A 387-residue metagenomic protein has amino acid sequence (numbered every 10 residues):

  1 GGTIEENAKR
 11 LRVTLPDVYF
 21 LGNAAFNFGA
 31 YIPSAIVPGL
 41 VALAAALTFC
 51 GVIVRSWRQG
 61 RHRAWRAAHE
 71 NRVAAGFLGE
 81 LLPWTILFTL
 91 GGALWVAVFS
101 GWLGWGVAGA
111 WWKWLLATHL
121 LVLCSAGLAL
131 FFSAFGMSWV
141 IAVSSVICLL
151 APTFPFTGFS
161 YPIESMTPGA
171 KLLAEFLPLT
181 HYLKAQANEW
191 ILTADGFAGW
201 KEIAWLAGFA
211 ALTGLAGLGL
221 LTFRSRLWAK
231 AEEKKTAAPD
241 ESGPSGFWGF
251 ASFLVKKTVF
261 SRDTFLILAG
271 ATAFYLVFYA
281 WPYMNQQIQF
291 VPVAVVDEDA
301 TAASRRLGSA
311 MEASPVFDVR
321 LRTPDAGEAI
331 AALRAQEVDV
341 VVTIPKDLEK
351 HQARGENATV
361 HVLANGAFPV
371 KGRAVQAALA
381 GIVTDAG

Functional and structural regions predicted by a protein language model:
G1-A30, K230-G387: Extracytoplasmic/periplasmic domains immediately adjacent to an N-terminal transmembrane anchor in multi-pass membrane
E5-L15, G91, F176-A187: Peri-membrane helix termini and adjoining interfacial loops of integral membrane proteins
Y19-S100, F274-F278: Hydrophobic alpha-helical transmembrane segments of multi-pass membrane transport proteins
A30, H69-L82, W112, S145 (+2 more regions): Alpha-helical membrane-protein architecture signal
W57-R72, L227-S245: Alpha-helical transmembrane segments of integral membrane proteins
E70, F135-G136, Q287: Helix-loop interface residues and adjacent transmembrane-helix termini in multi-pass membrane transporters, primarily
A74, V140, R262-D263: Residues that define the loop-to-transmembrane-helix transition and helix capping in multi-pass membrane transporters
I86, V96-V98, W105-G243, F278-P282 (+3 more regions): Membrane-spanning alpha-helical segments of multipass transporters and channels
